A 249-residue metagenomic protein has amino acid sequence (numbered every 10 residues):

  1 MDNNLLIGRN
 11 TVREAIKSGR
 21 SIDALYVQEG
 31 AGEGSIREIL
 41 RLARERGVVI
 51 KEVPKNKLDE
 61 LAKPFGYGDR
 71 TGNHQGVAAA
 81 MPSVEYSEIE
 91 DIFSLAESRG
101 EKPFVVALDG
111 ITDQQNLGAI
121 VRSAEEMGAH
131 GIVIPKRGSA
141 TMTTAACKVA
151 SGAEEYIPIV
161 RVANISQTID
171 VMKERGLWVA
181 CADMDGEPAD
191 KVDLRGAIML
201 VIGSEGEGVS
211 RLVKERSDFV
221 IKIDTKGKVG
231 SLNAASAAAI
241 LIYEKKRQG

Functional and structural regions predicted by a protein language model:
M1-S94: N-terminal positively charged helical leader segments and presequences
R13, E126, A145-A153, R211-G249: Structured adenosyl-cofactor binding patch, chiefly the S-adenosyl-L-methionine
K17-R20, V27, L40-L42, V48-V49 (+1 more regions): RNA substrate-binding interface of SAM-dependent RNA methyltransferases
G30-A31, K55-N56, R137-S139, E205-E207 (+1 more regions): Short, acidic/turn-prone active-site loops that include or flank metal/cofactor- and phosphate-binding residues
A31, S83-V84, I111, M184-E187 (+2 more regions): Short glycine-rich anion-binding loops that position phosphate/pyrophosphate groups of nucleotides and phosphorylated
S35-I36, S139-A145, E207-R216: Short, glycine/polar-rich helix-capping loops at beta-to-alpha or helix-loop-helix junctions that flank or form
N56-K63, Y86-S87, I165-I169, E187-A189 (+1 more regions): A short acidic, often aromatic-flanked loop/helix-cap motif at beta-alpha or helix-coil junctions that lines enzyme
